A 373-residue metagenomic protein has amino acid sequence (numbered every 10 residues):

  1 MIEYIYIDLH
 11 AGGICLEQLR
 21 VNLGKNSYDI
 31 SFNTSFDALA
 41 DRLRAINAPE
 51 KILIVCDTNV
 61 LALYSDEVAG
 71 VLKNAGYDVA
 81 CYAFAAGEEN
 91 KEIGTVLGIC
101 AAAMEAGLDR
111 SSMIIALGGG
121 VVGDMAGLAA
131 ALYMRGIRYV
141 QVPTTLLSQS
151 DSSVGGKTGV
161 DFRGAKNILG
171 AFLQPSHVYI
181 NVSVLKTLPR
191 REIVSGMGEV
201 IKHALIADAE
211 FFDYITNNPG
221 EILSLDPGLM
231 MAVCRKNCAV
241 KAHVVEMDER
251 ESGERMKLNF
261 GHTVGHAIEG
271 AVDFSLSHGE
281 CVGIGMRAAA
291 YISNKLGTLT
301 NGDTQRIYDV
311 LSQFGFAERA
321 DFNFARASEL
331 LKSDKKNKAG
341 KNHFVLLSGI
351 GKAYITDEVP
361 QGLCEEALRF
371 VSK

Functional and structural regions predicted by a protein language model:
M1-C15: Short, Lys/Arg-enriched N-terminal segments with co-localized hydrophobic residues within the first ~10-30 amino acids
C15-M113: ATP/NTP phosphate-donor binding region
E17-L19, T298-K373: C-terminal charged capping/lid subdomain of soluble metabolic enzymes
N22, N47, A106-D109, L132-Y133 (+5 more regions): Solvent-exposed alpha-helices and their adjacent loops that cap or buttress functional pockets in soluble metabolic
V121-L128, Q149, A267: Short glycine/serine/threonine-rich phosphate/pyrophosphate-binding segments that cradle anionic phosphate groups
L128-E221: A glycine/threonine-rich phosphate-anchoring loop and its flanking beta-alpha core in nucleotide/phosphate-binding
N217-A325: Active-site segments that bind and position negatively charged phosphate/pyrophosphate groups
